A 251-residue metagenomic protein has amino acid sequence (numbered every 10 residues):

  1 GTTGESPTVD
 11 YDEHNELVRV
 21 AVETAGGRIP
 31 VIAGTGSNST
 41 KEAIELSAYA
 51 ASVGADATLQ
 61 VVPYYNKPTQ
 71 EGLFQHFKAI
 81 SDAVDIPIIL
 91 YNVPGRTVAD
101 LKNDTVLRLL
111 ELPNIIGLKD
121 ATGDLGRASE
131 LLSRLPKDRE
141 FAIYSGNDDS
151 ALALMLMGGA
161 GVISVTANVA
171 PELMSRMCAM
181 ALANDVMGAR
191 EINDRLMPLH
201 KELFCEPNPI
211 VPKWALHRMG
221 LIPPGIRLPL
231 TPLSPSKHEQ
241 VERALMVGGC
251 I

Functional and structural regions predicted by a protein language model:
G1-V98: Active-site beta->alpha loop and helix N-cap motifs at the rims of alpha/beta catalytic domains
H14, V18, A43, F77 (+5 more regions): A general structural signal for well-ordered alpha-helical segments in protein cores
A21, A50, I80, L118 (+4 more regions): Conserved, mostly hydrophobic/aromatic
E23-I29, V53-G54, V84-I86, L110-N114 (+4 more regions): Short helix-capping segments at alpha-helix termini
D82-A83, R96-F204: Catalytic alpha/beta core domains of metabolic enzymes, predominantly
M155-G159, M197-L230: Conserved short secondary-structure transition element at the edge of the structured enzyme core that lines
R190, E206-P209, I251: Flexible, glycine/charged-enriched surface loops at secondary-structure junctions
I222-I251: Flexible C-terminal active-site loop/helix
